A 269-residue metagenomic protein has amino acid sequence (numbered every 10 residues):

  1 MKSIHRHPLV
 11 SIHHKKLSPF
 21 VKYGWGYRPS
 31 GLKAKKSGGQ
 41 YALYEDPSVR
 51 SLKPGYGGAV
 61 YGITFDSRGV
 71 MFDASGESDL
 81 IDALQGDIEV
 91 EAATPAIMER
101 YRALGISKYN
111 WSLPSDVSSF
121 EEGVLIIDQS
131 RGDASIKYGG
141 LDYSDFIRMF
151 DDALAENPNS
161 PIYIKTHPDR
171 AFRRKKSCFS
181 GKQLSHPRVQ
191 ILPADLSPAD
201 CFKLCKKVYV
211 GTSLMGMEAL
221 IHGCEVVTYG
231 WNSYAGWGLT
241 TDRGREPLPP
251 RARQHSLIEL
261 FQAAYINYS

Functional and structural regions predicted by a protein language model:
M1-S269: Catalytic-core helical/loop segments in enzymes performing group transfer/polymerization on anionic/lipid-linked
